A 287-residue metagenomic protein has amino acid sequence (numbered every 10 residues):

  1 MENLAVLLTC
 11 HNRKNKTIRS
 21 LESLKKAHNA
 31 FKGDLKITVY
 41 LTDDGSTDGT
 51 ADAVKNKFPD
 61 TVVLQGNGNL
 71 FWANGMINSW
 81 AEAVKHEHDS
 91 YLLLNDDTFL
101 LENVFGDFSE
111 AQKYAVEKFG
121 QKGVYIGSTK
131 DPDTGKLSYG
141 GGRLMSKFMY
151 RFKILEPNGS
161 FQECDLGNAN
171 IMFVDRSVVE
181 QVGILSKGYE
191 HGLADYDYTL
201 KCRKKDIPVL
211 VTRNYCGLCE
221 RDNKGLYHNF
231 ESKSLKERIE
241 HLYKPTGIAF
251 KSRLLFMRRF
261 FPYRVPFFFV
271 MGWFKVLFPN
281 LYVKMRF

Functional and structural regions predicted by a protein language model:
R13-H28: Short, well-formed alpha-helical segments that are part of the catalytic scaffolds of diverse glycosyltransferases
T42-A51: A conserved acidic beta->alpha catalytic loop
D52-N74, E82: Conserved donor nucleotide-binding strand/loop of the catalytic core
H88-F99: Short beta-strand-to-loop acidic/aromatic patch adjacent to the donor-nucleotide binding site
G123-Y139: Short beta-strand-to-loop element that shapes/binds the nucleotide-sugar donor at the catalytic cleft/hinge
K153-V174, H241: A recurrent flexible, glycine/aromatic-enriched loop bordering the glycosyltransferase active site that acts as
L166-G167, M172-G183, G188-Y215: A short, conserved alpha-helix in the catalytic core of glycosyltransferases
N229-F287: Non-catalytic, C-terminal membrane-associated alpha-helical segments of glycosyltransferases
